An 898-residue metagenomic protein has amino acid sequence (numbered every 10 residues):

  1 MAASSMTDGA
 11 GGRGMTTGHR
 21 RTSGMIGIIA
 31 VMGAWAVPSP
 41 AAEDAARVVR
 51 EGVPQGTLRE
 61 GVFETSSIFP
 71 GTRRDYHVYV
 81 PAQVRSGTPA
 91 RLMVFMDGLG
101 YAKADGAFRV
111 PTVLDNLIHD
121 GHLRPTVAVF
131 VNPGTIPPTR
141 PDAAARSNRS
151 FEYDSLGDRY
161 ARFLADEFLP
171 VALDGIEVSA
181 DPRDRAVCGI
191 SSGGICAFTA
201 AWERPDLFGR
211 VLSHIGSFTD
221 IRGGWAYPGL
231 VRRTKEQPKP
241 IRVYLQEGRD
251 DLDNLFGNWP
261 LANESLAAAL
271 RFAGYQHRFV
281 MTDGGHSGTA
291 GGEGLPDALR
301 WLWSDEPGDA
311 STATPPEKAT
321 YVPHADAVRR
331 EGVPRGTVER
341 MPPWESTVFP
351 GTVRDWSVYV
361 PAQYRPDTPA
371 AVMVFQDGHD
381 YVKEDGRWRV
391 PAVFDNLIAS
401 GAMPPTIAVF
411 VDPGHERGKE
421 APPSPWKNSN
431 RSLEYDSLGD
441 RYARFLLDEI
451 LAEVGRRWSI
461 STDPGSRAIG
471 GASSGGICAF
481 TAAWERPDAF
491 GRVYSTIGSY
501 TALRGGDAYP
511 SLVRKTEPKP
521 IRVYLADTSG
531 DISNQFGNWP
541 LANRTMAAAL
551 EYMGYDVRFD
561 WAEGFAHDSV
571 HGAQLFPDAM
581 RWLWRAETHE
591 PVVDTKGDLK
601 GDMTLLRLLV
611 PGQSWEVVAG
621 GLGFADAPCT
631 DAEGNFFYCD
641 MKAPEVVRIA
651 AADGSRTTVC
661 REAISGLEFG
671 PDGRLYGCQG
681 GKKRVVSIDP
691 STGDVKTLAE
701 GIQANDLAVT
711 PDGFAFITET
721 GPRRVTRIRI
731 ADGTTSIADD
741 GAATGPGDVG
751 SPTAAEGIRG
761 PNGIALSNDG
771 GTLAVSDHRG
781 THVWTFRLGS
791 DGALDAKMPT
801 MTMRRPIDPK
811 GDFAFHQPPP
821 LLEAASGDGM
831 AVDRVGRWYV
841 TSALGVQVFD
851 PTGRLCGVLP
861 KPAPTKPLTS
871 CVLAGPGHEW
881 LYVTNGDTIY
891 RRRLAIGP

Functional and structural regions predicted by a protein language model:
A42-D594: Non-catalytic cap/lid and distal C-terminal segments of serine-dependent acyl enzymes
T135-I136, H415-E416, R684-A738: Hydrophobic alpha-helical segments and helix pairs
V593-S614: Blade/loop signatures of beta-propeller domains
E616-A619, T657-E662, K696-E700, S736-A742 (+3 more regions): Beta-propeller fold detector
G620-E633, R661-R684, A699-F716, P722-R724 (+3 more regions): Beta-rich, blade/repeat-based domains predominating in secreted/periplasmic proteins but also intracellular
M641, G680, T720, H778 (+4 more regions): Short loop/turn segments immediately following the C-termini of beta-strands
I649-G654, D689-G693, R729-G733, L788-G792 (+2 more regions): Short loop/turn segments that connect beta-strands within beta-propeller blades
S870-P898: Blade-level signature of beta-propeller repeat domains, shared across WD40, Kelch, NHL, RCC1 and BNR/Asp-box propellers
